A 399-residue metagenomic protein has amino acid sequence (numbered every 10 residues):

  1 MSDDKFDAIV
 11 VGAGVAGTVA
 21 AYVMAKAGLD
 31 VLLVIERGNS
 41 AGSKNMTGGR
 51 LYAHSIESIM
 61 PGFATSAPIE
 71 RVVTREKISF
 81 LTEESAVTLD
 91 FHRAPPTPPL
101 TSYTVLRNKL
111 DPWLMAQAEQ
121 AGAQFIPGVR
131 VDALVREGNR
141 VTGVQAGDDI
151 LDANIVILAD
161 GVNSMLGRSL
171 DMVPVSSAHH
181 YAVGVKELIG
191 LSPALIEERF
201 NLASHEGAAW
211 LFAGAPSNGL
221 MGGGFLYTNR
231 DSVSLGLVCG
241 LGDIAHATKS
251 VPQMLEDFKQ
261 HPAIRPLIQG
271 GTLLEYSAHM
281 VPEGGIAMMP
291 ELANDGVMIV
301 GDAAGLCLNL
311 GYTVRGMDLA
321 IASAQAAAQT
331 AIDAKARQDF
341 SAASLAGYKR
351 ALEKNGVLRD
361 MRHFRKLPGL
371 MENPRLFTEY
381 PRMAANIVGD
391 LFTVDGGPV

Functional and structural regions predicted by a protein language model:
D3-F6, A146-I155, A293-G296: Core beta-strand elements of the Rossmann-like FAD/NAD(P) dinucleotide-binding domain in flavoenzyme oxidoreductases
K5-L33: N-terminal Rossmann-like FAD-binding beta1-loop-alpha1 element of flavoenzymes
A27, R37-E84: N-terminal FAD cofactor-binding segment of flavoenzymes
W113, Q117-P266: Predominantly flavin-linked oxidoreductase catalytic cores and closely associated redox partners
H279-G311: FAD-binding beta-loop-beta segment adjacent to the flavin cofactor pocket
C307-Q329: A conserved FAD-binding loop/helix module that cradles the flavin
A326-F377: Active-site-proximal substrate-binding core of FAD-dependent oxidoreductases
L370-V399: C-terminal auxiliary extensions adjacent to catalytic cores
